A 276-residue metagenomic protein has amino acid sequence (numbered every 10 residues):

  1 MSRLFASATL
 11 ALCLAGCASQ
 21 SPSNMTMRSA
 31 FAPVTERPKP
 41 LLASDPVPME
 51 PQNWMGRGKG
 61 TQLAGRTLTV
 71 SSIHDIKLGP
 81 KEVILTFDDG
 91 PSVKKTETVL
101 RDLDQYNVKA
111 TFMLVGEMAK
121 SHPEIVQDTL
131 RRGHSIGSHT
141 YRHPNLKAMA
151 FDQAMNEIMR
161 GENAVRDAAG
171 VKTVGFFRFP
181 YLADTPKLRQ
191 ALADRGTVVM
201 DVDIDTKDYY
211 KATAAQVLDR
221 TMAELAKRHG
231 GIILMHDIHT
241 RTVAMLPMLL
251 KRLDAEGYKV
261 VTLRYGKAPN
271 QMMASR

Functional and structural regions predicted by a protein language model:
M1-V83, R101-A110, H229-R276: Terminal accessory/targeting
V47-Q153, E157-A164, T173-V174, A268: Active-site beta->alpha N-cap acidic-glycine motif
V83-T86, A110-L114, S135-S138, G175-F179 (+3 more regions): Structural recognition of the beta-strand scaffold that forms the well-ordered cores of secreted hydrolase catalytic
G90, V115-E117, Y141, P180-L182 (+3 more regions): Active-site beta-loop-alpha junctions enriched in small/polar residues
K95, P144-A169, Y181-H229, T242-M245: Alpha-helical scaffold elements lining the catalytic groove of polysaccharide deacetylases
G133-S135, A168, R276: Structural recognition of alpha->loop->beta junctions
D167-T173, G257-K259: Surface-exposed helix-capping loop/turn segments at secondary-structure junctions
